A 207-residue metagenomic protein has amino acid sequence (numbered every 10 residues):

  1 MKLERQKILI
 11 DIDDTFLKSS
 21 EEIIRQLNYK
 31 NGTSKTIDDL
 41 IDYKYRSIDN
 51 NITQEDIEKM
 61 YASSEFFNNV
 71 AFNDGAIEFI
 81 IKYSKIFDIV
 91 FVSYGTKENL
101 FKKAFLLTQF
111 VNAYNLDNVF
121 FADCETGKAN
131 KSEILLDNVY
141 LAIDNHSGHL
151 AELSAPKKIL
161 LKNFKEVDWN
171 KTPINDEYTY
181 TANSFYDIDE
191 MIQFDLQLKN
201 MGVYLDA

Functional and structural regions predicted by a protein language model:
M1-D56: Active-site neighborhood of HAD-like aspartate-dependent phosphohydrolases
Q6, D117, V139-Y140, T179: Conserved acidic residues
I48-S63, F87-I89: Short, basic/glycine-rich phosphate-binding loops at helix/coil junctions that contact nucleotide phosphates
F67-A71, A76-L107: Substrate-recognition element of Asp-dependent hydrolases with the DxDx(T/V) motif
V92-T96, N112-N130: A short, structured active-site edge motif that brings together acidic residues
V119-C124, D176-E190: Short acidic-hydrophobic, aromatic-tinged amphipathic segments that line or gate anion-handling sites
A122, G127-L153: Conserved Lys-Pro-Asp/Glu-containing loop-to-beta segment of HAD-superfamily phosphomonoesterases, centered on
L141-N183: Acidic, Mg2+-coordinating phosphoryl-transfer loop and its flanking beta/alpha structural elements, shared across
